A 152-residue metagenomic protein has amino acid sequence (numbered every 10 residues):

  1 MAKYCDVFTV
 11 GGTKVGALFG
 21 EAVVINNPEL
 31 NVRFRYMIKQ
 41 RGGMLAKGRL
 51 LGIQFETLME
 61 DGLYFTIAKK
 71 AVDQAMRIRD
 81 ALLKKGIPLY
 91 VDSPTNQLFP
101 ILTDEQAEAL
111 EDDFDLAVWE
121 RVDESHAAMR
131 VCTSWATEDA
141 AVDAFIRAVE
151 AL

Functional and structural regions predicted by a protein language model:
M1-T95, I101: Active-site C-terminal subdomain of aminotransferase-like
A2-A17, L116-V122, R147-L152: Short, basic, helix/turn surface patches
M76, A81-E150: Conserved C-terminal alpha-helix-loop-beta "cap" of PLP-dependent enzymes that closes/shapes the active-site mouth
